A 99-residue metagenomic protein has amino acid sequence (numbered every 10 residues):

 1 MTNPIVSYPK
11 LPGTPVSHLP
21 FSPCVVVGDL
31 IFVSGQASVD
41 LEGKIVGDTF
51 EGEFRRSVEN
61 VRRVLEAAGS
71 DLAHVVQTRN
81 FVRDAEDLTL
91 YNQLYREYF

Functional and structural regions predicted by a protein language model:
M1-E59, R63-F99: N-terminal presequence-like segments and the immediate start of the first folded domain
